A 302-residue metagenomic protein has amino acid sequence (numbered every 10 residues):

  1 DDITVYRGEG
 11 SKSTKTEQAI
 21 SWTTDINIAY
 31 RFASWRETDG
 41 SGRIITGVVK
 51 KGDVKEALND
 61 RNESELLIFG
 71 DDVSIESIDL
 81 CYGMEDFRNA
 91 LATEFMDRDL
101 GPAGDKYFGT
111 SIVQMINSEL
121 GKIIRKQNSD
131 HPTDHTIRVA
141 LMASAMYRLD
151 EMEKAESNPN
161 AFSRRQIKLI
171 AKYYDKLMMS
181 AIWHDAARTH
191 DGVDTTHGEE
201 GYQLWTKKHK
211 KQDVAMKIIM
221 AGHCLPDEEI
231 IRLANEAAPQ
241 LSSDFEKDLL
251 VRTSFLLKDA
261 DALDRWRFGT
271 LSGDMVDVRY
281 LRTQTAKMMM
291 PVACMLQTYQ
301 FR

Functional and structural regions predicted by a protein language model:
D1-T4, S11-I20, I26-N89: Conserved NAD+-utilizing ADP-ribose enzyme module
M84-Y107, I124-A171, W183, G192 (+1 more regions): Divalent metal-dependent phosphate-bond-processing catalytic cores, especially two-metal-ion Mg2+/Mn2+ enzymes that act
R138-M146, T196-H209: An active-site-proximal "capping" alpha-helix that borders the catalytic cofactor pocket
I170, D213-K217: Membrane-interface starts of transmembrane alpha-helices
K176-S180, I219: Active-site alpha-helix of zinc metalloproteases
A186-T196: Catalytic Zn2+-binding segment of zinc metalloproteases
I218-L225: Conserved catalytic core of two-metal-ion nucleotidyltransferases
